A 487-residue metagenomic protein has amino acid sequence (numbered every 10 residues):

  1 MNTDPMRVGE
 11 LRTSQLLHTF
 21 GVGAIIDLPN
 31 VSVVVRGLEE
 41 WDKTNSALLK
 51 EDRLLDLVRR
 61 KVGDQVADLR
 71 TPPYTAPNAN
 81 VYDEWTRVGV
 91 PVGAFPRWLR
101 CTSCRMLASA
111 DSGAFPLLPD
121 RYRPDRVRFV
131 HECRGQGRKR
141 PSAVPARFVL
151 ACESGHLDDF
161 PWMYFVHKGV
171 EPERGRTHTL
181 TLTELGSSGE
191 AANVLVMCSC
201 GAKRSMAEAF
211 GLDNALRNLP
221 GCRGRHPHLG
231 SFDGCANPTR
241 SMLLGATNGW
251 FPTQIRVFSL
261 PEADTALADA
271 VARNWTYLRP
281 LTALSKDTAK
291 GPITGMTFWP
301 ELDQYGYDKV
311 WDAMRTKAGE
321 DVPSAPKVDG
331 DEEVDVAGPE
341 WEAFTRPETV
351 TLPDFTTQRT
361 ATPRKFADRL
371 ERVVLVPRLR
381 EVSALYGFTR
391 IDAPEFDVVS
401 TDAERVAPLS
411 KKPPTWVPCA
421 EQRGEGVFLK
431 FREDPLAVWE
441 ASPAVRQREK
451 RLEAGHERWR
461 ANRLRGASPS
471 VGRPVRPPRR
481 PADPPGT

Functional and structural regions predicted by a protein language model:
M1-V166, R176, L182-E184, D233 (+1 more regions): Extended, well-ordered protein cores
P172: A short alpha->loop->secondary-structure connector
G186-S188: Extended non-globular scaffold/tether segments
A191-N193: Extended acidic, low-complexity intrinsically disordered regions
V196-C200: C-terminal interaction appendages of subunits in large macromolecular complexes
A202-R204: Eukaryote-biased recognition of long, low-complexity, charge-rich segments
E208-F210: Short, surface-exposed polybasic-aromatic patches that bind anionic ligands, especially phosphate groups
L216-R217, H226, G230: Internal insertion modules embedded within essential enzymes
